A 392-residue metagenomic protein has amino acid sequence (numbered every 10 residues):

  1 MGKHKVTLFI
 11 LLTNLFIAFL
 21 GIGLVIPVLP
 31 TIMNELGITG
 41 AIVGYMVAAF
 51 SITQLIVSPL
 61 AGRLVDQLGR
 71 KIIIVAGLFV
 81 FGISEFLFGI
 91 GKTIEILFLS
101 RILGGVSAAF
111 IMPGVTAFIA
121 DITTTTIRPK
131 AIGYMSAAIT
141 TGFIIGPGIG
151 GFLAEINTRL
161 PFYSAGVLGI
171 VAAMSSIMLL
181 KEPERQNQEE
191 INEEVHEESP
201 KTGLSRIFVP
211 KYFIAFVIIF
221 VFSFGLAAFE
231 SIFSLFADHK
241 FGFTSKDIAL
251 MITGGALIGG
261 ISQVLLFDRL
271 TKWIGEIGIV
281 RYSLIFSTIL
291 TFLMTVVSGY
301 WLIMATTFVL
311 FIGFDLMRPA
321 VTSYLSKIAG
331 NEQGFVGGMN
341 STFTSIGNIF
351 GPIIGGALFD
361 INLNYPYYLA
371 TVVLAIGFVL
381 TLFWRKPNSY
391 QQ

Functional and structural regions predicted by a protein language model:
M1-H4, E182-A215: Juxtamembrane intracellular "pre-TM" segments in multi-pass secondary transporters
P27-G40, I232-D247: Short amphipathic helix-loop junctions that connect adjacent transmembrane helices in Major Facilitator Superfamily/SLC
G37, G69, I90-I96, V296-S298 (+1 more regions): Helix-breaking motifs and short loop linkers at transmembrane-helix boundaries and internal kinks in secondary membrane
I56-K92: Conserved MFS/SLC helix-loop-helix module at the cytosolic interface between two early adjacent transmembrane helices
S58-G69, S262-G275, F359: Helix-to-loop junctions at the C-terminal end of transmembrane segments in multipass secondary transporters
S100-T141: Cytoplasmic helix-loop-helix junction between adjacent transmembrane helices in 12-TM secondary transporters
Y134-M178: Helix-loop-helix hairpin linking two adjacent transmembrane segments in secondary transporters
I277-V321: C-terminal transmembrane helical hairpin of 12-TM major facilitator-type secondary transporters
